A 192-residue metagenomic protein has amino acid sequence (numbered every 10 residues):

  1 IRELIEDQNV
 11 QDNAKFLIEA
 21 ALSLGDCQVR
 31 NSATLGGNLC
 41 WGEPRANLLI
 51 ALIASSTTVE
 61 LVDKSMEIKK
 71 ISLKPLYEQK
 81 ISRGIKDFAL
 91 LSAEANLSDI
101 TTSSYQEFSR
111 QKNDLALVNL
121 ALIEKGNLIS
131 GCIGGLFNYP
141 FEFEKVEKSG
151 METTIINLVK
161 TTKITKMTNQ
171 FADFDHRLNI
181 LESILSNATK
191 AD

Functional and structural regions predicted by a protein language model:
I1-D192: C-terminal structural segment of proteins
